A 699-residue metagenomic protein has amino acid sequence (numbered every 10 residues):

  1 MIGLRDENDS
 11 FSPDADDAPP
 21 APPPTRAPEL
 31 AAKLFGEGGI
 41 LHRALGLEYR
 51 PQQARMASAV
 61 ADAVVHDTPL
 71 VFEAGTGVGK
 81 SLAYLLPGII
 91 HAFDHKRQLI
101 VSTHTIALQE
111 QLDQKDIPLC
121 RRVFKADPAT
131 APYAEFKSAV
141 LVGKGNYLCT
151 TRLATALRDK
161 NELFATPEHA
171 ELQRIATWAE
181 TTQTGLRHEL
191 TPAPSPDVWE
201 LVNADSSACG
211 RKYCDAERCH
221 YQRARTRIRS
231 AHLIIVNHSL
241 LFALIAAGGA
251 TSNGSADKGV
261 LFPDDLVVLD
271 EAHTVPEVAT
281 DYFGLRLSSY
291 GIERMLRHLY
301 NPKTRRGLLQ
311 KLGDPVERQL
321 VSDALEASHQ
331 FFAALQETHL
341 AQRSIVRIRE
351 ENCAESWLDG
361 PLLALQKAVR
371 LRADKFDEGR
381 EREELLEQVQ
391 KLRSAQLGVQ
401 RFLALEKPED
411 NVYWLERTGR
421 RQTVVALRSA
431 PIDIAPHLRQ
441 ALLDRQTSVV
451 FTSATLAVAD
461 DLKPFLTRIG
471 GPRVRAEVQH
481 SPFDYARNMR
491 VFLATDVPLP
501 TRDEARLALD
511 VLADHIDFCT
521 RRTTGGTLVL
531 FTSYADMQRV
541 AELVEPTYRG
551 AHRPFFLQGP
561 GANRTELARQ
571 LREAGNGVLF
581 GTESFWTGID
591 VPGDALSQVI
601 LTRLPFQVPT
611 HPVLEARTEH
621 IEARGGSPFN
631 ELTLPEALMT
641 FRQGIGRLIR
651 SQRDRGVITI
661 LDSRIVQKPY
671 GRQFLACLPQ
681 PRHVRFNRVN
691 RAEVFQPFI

Functional and structural regions predicted by a protein language model:
I2-A44, K96-Q98, S102-I234, H238-S239 (+6 more regions): A substrate-engagement module of RecA-like helicase motors
V65-P87: Walker A/P-loop
Y84, I90, E110, Q114-P118 (+3 more regions): Signature of the SF2 helicase/ATPase Hel1-core->accessory helical subdomain module
Q98-A107, V450-T452, G525-T532, D536 (+1 more regions): Conserved RecA-like ASCE P-loop NTPase motor core of nucleic-acid helicases/translocases
E200-I234, F242-D257, L371-V497, L507-A508 (+5 more regions): A contiguous, basic/glycine-rich beta-loop/short-helix subdomain that forms a polymer-engagement track
Q440, V497-T532: Conserved interdomain hinge at the start of the Helicase C-terminal
A494-L507, G559-I665: Conserved RecA-like P-loop NTPase helicase motor core
T532-Q558: Conserved helicase motor "Helicase C" RecA-like lobe of SF1/SF2 P-loop NTPases
